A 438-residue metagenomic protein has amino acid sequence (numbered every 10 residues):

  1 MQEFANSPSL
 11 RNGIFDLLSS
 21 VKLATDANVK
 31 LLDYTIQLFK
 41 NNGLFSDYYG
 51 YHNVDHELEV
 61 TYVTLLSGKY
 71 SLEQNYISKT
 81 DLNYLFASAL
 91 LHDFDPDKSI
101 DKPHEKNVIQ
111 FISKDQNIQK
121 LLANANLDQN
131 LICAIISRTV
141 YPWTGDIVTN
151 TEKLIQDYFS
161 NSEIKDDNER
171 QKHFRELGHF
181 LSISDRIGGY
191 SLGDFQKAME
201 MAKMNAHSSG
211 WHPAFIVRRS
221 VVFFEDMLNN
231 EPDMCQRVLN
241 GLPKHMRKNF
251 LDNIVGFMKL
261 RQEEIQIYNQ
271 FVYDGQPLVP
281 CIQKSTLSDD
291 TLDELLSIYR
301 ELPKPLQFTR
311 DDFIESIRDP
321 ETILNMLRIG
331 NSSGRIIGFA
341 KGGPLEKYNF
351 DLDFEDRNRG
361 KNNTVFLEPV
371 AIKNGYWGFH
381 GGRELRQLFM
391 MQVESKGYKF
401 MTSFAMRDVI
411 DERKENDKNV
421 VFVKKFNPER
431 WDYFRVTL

Functional and structural regions predicted by a protein language model:
M1-V21, G50-K79, L91, D95 (+2 more regions): Divalent metal-dependent phosphate-bond-processing catalytic cores, especially two-metal-ion Mg2+/Mn2+ enzymes that act
T25, N269-F313, M326-R328, S333-I336: Short amphipathic alpha-helix that is part of the acyltransferase structural core
E59-S67, P103-L121: An active-site-proximal "capping" alpha-helix that borders the catalytic cofactor pocket
E73-Y84, Q119-T149: Acidic/histidine metal-binding catalytic segments
N331-P369: Conserved acyl-donor/pantetheine-binding loop and adjacent beta-alpha core of acyl/acetyltransferases and related
L367, V393-R407: Conserved GNAT acetyl-CoA-binding A-motif
L367-I372, G378-V393: Conserved acetyl-CoA-binding loop-helix of GNAT-fold acetyltransferases
W377, M401-N416, V423-W431: Conserved beta-strand-loop-alpha-helix junction that forms the acyl-donor binding cleft
